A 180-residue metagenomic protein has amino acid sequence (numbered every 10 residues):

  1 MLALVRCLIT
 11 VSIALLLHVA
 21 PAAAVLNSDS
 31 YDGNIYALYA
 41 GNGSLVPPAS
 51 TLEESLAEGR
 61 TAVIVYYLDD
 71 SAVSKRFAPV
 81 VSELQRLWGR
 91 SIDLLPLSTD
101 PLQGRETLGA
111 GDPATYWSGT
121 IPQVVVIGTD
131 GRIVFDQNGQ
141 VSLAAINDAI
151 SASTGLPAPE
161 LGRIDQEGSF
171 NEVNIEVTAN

Functional and structural regions predicted by a protein language model:
M1-R6: Positively charged n-region of N-terminal signal peptides that target proteins for export
C7-H18: Bacterial N-terminal signal peptides
P21-T51: N-terminal "domain-start" segment that seeds a small globular fold
L45, G59, D70-F77, W117-T120 (+2 more regions): Solvent-exposed, acidic/flexible segments
E53-D70: Short active-site neighborhood of thiol/selenol oxidoreductases, capturing the structured segment around
V73-W88: Typically the conserved alpha-helix immediately C-terminal to a functionally engaged Cys/Sec in thioredoxin-like
S82, D93-V134, L143-A145, A149-G155: Thioredoxin-like thiol-disulfide oxidoreductase module
G139-N180: Thiol-/selenol-based redox modules, centered on thioredoxin-like and closely related oxidoreductase domains
